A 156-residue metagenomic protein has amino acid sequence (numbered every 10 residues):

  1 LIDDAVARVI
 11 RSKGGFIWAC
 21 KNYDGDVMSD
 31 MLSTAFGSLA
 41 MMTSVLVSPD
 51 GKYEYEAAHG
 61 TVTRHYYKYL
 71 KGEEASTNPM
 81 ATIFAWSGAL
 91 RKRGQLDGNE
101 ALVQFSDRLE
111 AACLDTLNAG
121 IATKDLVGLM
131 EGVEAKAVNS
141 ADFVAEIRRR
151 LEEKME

Functional and structural regions predicted by a protein language model:
D4, R8-R108, D115-T116: Glycine-rich phosphate/nucleotide-binding loop
K71-T77, K92-E156: Internal helix-turn-beta structural module
